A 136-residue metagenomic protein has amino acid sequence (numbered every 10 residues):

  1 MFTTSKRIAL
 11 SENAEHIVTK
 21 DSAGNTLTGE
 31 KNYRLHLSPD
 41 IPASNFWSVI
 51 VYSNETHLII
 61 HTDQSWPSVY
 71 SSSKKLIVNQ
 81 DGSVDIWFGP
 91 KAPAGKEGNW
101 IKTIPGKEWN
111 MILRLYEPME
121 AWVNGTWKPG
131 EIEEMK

Functional and structural regions predicted by a protein language model:
M1-K136: A compositional/structural signature for long, glycine/proline-rich flexible linkers and loops on extracytoplasmic
